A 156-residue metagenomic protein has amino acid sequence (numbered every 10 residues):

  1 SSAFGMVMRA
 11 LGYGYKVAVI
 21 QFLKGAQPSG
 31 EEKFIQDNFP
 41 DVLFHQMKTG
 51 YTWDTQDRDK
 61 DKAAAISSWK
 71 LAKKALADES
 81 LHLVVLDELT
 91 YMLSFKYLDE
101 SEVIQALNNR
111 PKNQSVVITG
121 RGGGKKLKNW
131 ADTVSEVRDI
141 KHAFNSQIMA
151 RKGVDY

Functional and structural regions predicted by a protein language model:
S1-A77: Conserved P-loop
Q21, Q46, E88, G120-R121: Short secondary-structure boundary segments
T52, K73-S80, L89-Y156: Replace "adjacent to P-loop NTPase cores in ATP/GTP-dependent enzymes" with "adjacent to NTP-binding cores
